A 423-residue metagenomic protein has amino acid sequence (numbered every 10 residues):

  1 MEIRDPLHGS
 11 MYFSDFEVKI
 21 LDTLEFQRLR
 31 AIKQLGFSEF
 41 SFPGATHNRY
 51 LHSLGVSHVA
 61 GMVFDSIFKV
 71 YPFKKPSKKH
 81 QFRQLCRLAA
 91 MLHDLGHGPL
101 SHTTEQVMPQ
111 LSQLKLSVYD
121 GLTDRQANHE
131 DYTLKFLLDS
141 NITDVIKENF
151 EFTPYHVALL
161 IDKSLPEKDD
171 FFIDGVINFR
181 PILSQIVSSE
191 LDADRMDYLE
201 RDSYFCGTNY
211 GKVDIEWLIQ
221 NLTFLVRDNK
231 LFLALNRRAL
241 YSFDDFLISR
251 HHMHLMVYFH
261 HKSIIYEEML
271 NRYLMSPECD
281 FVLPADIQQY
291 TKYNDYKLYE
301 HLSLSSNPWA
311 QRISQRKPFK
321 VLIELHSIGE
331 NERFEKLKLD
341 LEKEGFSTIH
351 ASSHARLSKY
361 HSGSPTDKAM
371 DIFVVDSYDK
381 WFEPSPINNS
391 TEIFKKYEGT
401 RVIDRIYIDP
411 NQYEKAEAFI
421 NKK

Functional and structural regions predicted by a protein language model:
M1-L88, G96-L325: Sequence-structural signature of the catalytic-core scaffold of metal-dependent phosphohydrolases that act on
V257, N271, D280-K423: Terminal helices and disordered tails flanking the catalytic cores of nucleotide-processing hydrolases
